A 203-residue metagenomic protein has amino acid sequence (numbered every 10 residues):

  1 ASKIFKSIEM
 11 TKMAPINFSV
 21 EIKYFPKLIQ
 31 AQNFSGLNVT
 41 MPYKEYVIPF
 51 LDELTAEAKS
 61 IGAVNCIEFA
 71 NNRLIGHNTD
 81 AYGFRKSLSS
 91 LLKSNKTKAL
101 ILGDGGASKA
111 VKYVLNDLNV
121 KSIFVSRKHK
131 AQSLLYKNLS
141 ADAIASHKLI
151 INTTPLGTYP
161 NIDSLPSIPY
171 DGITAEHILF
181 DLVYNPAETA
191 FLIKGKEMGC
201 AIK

Functional and structural regions predicted by a protein language model:
A1-L92, A201: Phosphate/diphosphate ligand-binding glycine-rich loop within oxidoreductases
P15, A99, S122-I123, I202: Hydrophobic anchor at the start of a short beta-strand that flanks the dinucleotide cofactor-binding loop
V39-Y46, A107, P155-T158, N185: Short glycine-rich anion-binding loops that position phosphate/pyrophosphate groups of nucleotides and phosphorylated
N78-A81, L88, L92, K96-N116 (+1 more regions): Glycine-rich adenosine-cofactor-binding loop
D117-K121, M198-A201: Conserved S-adenosyl-L-methionine
L118-L134: NAD(P)-binding Rossmann-fold cofactor-contacting core
Q132-K203: Rossmann-like adenosine-cofactor binding region
